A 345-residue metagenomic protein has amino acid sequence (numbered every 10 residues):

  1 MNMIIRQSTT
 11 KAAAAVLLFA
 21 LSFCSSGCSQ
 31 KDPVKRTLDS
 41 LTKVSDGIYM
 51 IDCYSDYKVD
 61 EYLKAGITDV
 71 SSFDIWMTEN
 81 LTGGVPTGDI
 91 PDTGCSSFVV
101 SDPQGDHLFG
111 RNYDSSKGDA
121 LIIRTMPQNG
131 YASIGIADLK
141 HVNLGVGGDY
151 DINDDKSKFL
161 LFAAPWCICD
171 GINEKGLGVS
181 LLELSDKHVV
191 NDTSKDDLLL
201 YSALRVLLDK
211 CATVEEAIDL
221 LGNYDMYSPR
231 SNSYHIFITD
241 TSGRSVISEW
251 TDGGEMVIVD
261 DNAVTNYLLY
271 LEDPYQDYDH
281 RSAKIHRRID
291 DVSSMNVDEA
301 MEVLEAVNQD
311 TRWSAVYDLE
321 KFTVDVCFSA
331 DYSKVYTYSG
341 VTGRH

Functional and structural regions predicted by a protein language model:
N2-A14: Bacterial N-terminal signal peptides that target proteins for export
M3-I4, N173, R230, Q309: A short, structural micro-pattern
A14-C24: Bacterial N-terminal signal peptides
C24-R205, D209, D291-H345: N-terminal mature-domain region immediately after signal-peptide cleavage in secreted/organellar precursors
V179-L182, D186-L304, N308-T311: A surface/extracellular/periplasmic glyco- and lipid-processing/surface-interacting theme
